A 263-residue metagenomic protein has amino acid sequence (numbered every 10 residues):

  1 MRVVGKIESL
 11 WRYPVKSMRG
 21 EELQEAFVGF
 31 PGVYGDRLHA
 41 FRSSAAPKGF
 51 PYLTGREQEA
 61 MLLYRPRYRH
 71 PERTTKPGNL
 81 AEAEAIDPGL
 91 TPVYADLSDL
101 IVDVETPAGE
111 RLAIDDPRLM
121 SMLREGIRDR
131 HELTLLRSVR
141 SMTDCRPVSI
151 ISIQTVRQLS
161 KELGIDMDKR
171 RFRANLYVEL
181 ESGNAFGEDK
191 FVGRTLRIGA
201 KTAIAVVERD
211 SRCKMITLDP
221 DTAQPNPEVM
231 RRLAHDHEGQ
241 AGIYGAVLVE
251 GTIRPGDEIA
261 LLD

Functional and structural regions predicted by a protein language model:
M1-D263: Metal-cofactor-dependent catalytic cores
